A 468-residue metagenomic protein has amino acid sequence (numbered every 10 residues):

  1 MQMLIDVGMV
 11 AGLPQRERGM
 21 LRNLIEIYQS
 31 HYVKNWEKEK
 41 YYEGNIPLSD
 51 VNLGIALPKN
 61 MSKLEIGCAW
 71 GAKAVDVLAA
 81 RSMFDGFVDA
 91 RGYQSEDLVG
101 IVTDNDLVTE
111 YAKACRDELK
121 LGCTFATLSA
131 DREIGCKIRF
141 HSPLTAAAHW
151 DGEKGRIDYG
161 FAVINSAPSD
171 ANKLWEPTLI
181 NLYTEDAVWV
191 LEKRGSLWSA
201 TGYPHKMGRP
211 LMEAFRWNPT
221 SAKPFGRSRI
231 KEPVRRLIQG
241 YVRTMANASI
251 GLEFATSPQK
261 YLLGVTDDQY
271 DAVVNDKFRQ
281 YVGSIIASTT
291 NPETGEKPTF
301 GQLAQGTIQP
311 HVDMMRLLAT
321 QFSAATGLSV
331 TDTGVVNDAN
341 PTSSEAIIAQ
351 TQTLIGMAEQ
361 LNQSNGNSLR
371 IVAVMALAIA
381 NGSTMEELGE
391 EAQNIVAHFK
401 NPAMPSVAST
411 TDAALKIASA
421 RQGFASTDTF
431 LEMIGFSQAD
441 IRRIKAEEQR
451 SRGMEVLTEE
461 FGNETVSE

Functional and structural regions predicted by a protein language model:
M1-H141, E460-E468: Extended, helix-rich architectural segments
A114-C115, S129-A130, L252-K260, D332-N337 (+2 more regions): Short coil/turn segments at secondary-structure boundaries
L119-K120, F125-I230: Extended, regular secondary-structure scaffolds
T201-A349, L388, H398-P402: Extended, charged amphipathic alpha-helical segments
F322, L369, F430: Hydrophobic, well-ordered secondary-structure elements that form the walls of internal hydrophobic environments
I348-N365: Glycine-rich and small/hydrophobic secondary-structure elements
G356, N367, A380-A414: Extended amphipathic alpha-helical segments with heptad-repeat/coiled-coil character used for oligomerization, fusion
I434-E464: Long, highly charged low-complexity segments enriched in Glu/Asp and Lys/Arg with interspersed Ser/Thr
